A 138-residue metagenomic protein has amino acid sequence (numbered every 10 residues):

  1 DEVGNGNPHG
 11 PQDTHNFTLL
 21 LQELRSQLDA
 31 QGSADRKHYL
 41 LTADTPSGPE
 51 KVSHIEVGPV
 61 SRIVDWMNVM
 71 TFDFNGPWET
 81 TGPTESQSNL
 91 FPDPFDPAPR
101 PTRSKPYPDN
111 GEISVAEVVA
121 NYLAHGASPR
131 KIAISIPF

Functional and structural regions predicted by a protein language model:
E2-F138: Substrate-binding surface in catalytic domains of secreted glycosidases
